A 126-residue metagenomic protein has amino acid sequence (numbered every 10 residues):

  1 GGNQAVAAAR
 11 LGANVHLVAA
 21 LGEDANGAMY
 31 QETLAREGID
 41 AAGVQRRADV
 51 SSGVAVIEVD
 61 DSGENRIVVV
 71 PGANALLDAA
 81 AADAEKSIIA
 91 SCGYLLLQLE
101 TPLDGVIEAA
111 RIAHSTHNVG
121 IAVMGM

Functional and structural regions predicted by a protein language model:
G1: Short catalytic helix/loop segments, enriched in acidic residues and glycine and frequently bearing histidine
V6-A7, T101: Hydrophobic side chains within alpha-helical segments
A9-R10, H114: Gly/Ala-rich phosphate-binding loop of Rossmann-like dinucleotide-binding domains, activating on the conserved
R10-Y94: Conserved N-terminal subdomain of the carbohydrate kinase-like
A82, I88, C92-M126: Conserved beta-alpha-beta core of the PfkB/ribokinase-like small-molecule kinase fold
